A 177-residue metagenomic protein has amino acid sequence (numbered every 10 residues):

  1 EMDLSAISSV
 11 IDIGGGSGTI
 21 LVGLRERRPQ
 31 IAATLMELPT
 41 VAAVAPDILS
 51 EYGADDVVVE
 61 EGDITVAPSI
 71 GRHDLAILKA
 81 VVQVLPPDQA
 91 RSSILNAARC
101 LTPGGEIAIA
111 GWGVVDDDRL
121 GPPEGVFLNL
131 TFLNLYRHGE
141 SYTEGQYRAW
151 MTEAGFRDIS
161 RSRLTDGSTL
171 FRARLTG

Functional and structural regions predicted by a protein language model:
E1: Phosphate/ATP-binding catalytic cores across multiple sugar-kinase/actin-like superfamilies, primarily ASKHA
L4-S5, S9, I13-G177: Alpha-helical subdomain
